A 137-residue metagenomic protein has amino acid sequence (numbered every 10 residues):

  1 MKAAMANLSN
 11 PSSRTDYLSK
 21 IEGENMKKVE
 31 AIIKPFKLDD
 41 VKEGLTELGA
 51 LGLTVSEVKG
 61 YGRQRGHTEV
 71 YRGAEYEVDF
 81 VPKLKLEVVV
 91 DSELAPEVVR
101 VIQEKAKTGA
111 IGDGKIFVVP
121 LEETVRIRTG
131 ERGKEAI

Functional and structural regions predicted by a protein language model:
K2-I137: Positively charged, small/polar-rich N-terminal and surface patches that mediate targeting and assembly and bind
